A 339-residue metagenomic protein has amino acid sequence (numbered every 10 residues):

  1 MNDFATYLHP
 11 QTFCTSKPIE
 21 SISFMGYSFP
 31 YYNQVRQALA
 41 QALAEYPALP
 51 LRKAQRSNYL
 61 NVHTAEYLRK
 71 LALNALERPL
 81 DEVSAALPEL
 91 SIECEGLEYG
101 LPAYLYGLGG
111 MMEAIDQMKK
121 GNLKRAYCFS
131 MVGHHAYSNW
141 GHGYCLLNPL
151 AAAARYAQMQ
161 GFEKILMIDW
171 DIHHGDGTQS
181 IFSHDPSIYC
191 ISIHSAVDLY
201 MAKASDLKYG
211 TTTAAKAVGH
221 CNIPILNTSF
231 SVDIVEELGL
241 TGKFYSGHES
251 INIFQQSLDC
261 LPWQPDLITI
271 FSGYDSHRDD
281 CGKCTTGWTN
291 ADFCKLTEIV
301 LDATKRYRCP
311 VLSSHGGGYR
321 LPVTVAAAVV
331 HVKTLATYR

Functional and structural regions predicted by a protein language model:
N2-Q158, E163, S250, S257: Metal-dependent C-N hydrolase catalytic cores
T6-Y7, A48-L51, D266-F271, L312: Short glycine-rich phosphate-binding loop at a beta-alpha junction
N61, T289-N290, C294, L321-R339: Short, electropositive alpha-helical surface patch
I92-E95, C284, W288, V311: Domain-wide signal for the mature, well-folded portions of proteins, strongly enriched in nucleus-encoded organellar
D116, R125-R306, V332-T334: Conserved alpha-helical scaffold segments that buttress catalytic/binding sites
S276, G318-L321: Gly/Ser/Thr-rich loops at beta-strand to alpha-helix junctions that form or flank small-molecule/cofactor-binding
P310-G317: Short acidic/histidine-rich active-site segments
